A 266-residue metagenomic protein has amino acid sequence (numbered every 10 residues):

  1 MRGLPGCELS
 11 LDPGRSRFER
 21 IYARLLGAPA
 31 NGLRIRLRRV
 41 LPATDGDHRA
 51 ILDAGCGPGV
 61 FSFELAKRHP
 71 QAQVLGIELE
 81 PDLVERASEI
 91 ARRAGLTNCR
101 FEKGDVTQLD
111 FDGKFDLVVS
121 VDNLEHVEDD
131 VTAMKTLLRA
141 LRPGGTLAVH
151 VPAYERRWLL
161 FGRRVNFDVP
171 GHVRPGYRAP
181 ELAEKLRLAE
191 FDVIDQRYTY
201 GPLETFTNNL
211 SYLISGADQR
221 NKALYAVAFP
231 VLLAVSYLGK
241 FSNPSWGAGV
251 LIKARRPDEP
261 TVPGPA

Functional and structural regions predicted by a protein language model:
M1-G113, L117-V121, V131-M134, P175-G176 (+4 more regions): Conserved N-terminal segment of class I S-adenosyl-L-methionine
R20-I21, F161-P170, L210-G216: Short glycine/proline- and charge-enriched loop/turn segments that cap or connect secondary-structure elements
D122-H126: A short His-aromatic
V131-T146: A short glycine-rich, Lys/Arg-flanked "PGG" loop and its adjoining helix->strand segment in the class I
H150-V173, E184: Short, glycine-/aromatic-enriched active-site segment of Class I SAM-dependent methyltransferases
R174-A189, Q196: Short alpha-helix
I194-R220, A226-F229: Conserved catalytic loop of SAM-dependent methyltransferase domains
A223-K253: Conserved Class I S-adenosyl-L-methionine
